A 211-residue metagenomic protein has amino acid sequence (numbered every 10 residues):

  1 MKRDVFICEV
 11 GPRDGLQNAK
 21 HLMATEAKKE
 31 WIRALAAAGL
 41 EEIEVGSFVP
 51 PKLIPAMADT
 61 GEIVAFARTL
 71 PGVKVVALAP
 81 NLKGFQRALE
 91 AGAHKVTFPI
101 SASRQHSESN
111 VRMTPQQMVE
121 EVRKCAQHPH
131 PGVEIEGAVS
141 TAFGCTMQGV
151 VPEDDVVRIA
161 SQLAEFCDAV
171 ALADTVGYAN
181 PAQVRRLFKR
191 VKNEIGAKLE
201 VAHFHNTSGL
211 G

Functional and structural regions predicted by a protein language model:
M1-P51, A56-E62, F66-G72, E165: Conserved N-terminal beta1-alpha1 strand-loop-helix module at the mouth
I7-K29, V73-L82, S107-M113, T141-D154 (+1 more regions): Active-site mouth loops of central-metabolism enzymes
C8-V10, H94-S103, E136-S140: Non-cysteine beta-strand/loop elements that form the S-adenosyl-L-methionine
G15, L35, A88, V96 (+2 more regions): Conserved, mostly hydrophobic/aromatic
E41-F66, I100-T114, T141-Q148, A171-P181: Glycine-rich, proline-tolerant flexible connector loops at the mouths of alpha/beta enzymes
L53-A77, Q116-E136, A160-L163, V184-A202: Alpha-helix-loop-beta-strand connector modules within alpha/beta enzyme cores
A56-M57, R87-G92, M147-I159, N180-K192: Distinct, well-ordered alpha-helical segments
S103-T175: Conserved anion-binding
